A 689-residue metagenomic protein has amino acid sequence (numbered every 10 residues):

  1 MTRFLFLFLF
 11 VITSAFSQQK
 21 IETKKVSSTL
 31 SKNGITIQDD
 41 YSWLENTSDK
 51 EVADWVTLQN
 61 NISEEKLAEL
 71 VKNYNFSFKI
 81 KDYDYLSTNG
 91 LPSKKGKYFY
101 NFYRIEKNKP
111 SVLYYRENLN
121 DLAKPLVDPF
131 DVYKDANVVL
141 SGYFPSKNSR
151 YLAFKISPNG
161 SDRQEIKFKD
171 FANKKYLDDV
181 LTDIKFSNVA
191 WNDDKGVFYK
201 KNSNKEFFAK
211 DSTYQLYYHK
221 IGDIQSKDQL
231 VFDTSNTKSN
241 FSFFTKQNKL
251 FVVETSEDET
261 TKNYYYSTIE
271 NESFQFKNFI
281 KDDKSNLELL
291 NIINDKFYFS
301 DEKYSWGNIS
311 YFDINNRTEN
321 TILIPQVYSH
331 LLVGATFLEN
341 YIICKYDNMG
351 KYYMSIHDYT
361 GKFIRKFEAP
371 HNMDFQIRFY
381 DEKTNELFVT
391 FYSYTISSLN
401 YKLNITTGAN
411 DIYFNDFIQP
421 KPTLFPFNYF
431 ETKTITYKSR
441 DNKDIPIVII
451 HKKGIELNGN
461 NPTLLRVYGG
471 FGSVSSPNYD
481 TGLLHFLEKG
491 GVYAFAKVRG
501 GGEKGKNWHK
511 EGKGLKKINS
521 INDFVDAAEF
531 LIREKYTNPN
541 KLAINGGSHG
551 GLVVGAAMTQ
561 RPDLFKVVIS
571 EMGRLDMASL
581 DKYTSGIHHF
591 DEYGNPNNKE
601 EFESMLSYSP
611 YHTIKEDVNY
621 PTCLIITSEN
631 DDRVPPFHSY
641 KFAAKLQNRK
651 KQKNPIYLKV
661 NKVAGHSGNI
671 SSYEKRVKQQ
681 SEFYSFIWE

Functional and structural regions predicted by a protein language model:
M1-F4: Positively charged n-region of N-terminal signal peptides that target proteins for export
L7-N372, Q376-E386, Y394-S398, L403 (+2 more regions): Beta-propeller folds
V56, R104, S111-V112, R163-E165 (+8 more regions): Short, solvent-exposed loop/turn and secondary-structure capping segments
L119-D121, N159-S161, F171-K174, N192 (+10 more regions): Secondary-structure transition/capping motifs at alpha-helix termini and the adjoining loop/turn into the next element
F130-Y143, I156-S161, K175, E206 (+6 more regions): Cap/lid segment of the alpha/beta-hydrolase catalytic domain
K169, K200, H219, E254-T255 (+21 more regions): Generic beta-strand/beta-sheet core signal
N248-K249, T261, L287, N294-D295 (+20 more regions): Active-site lining segments that contact anionic ligands and/or coordinate catalytic metals
V498-E689: Active-site-proximal cap/loop segments of hydrolase catalytic domains
